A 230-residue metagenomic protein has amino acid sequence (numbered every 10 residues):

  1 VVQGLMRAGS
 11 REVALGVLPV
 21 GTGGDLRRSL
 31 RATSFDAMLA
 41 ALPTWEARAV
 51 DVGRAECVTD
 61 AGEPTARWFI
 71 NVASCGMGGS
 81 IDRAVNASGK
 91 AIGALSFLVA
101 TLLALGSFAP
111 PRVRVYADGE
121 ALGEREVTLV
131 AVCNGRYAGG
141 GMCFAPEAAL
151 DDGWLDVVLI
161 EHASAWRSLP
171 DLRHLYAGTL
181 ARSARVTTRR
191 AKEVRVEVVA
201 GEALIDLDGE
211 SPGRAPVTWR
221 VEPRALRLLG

Functional and structural regions predicted by a protein language model:
V1-G4, R27-S29, R83-A84, G141-F144 (+3 more regions): Short, glycine/acidic-enriched capping/hinge loops at junctions between secondary-structure elements
Q3-T128: Catalytic core of DAGKc-family lipid kinases
T22, M77, A138, S164-A165: Short phosphate-engaging motifs
S74, G78, A131-A145, E210-S211: Glycine-rich phosphate/pyrophosphate-binding beta-alpha loops
G89-F97, G140, P146-R167: Gly/Ser/Thr-rich active-site loops/lids in small-molecule metabolic enzymes that frequently grip phosphoryl groups
A117-E124, A149, L159-G230: ATP/nucleoside-binding phosphotransfer catalytic cores, i.e., glycine-rich phosphate-binding loops
